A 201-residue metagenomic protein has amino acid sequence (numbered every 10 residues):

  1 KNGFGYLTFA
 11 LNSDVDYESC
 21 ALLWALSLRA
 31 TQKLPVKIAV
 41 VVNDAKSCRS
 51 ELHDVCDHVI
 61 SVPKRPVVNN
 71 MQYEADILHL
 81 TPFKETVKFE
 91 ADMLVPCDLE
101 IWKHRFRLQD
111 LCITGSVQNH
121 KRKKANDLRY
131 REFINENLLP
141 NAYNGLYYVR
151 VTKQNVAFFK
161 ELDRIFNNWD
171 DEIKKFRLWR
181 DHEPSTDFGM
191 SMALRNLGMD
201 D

Functional and structural regions predicted by a protein language model:
K1-D201: Glycosyltransferase catalytic domains, chiefly GT-A lineage
